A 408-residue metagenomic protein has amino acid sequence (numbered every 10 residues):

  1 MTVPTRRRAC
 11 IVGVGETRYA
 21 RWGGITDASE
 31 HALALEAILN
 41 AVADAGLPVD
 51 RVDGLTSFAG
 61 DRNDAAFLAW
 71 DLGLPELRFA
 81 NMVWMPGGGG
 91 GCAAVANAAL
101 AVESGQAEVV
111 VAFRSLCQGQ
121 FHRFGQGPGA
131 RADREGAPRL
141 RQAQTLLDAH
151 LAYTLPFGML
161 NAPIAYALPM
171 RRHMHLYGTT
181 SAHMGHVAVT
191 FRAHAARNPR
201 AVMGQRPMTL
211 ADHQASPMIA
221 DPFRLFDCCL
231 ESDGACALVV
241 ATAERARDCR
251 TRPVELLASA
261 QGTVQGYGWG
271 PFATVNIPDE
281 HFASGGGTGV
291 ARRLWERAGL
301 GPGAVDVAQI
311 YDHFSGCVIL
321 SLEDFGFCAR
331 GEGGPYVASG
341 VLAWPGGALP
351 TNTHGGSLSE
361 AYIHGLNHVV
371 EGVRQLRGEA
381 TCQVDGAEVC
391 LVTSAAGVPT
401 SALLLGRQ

Functional and structural regions predicted by a protein language model:
M1-G90, N97, A101, P169-T180 (+7 more regions): Conserved active-site "lid/cap" helical segment
M1-H31, Q144-L151, P156, H186 (+9 more regions): Condensing-enzyme catalytic core mediating Claisen C-C bond formation in acyl metabolism
T5, F58-A165, G204-L230, G262-G266 (+2 more regions): Conserved catalytic cysteine-centered active-site region of acyl-thioester-dependent Claisen-condensing enzymes
R18-R21, N63-D64, G119-Q120, R247 (+4 more regions): Flexible loop/turn segments at secondary-structure boundaries
W22-G24, F121-Q126, A196-R200, Y267-W269 (+2 more regions): Short acidic, glycine/serine/threonine-rich loops at helix termini
V49-F58, F79-M82, V110-S115, A182-T190 (+5 more regions): Beta-strand segments within the central parallel beta-sheet cores of soluble alpha/beta enzyme folds
R62-D71, G266-F272, D312-P335, P399-G406: Short glycine/threonine-rich loop-to-helix capping motif typified by GTGT followed within a few residues by an Asp-Pro
P86-L116, A162-R197, L238-E244, E360-A380: Active-site-proximal alpha-helical scaffold in enzymes
